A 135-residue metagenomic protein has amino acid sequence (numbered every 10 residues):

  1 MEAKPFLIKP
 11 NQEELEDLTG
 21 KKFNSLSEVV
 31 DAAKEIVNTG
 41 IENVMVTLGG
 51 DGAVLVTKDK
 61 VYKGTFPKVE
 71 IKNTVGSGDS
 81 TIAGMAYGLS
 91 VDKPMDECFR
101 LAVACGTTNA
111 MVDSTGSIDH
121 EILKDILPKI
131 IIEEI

Functional and structural regions predicted by a protein language model:
M1-V29: Conserved beta-alpha-beta core of the PfkB/ribokinase-like small-molecule kinase fold
L26-I135: Conserved phosphate-binding/catalytic region of the ribokinase-like
